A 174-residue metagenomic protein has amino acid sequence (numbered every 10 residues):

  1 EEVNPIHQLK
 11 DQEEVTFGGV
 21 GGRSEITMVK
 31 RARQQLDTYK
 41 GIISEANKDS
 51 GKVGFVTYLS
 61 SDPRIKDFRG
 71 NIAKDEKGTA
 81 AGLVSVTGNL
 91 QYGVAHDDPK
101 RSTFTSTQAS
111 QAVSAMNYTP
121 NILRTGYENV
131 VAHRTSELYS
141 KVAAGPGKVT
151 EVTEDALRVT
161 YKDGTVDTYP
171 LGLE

Functional and structural regions predicted by a protein language model:
E1-E174: Long, charge-dense accessory insertions within large macromolecular proteins
